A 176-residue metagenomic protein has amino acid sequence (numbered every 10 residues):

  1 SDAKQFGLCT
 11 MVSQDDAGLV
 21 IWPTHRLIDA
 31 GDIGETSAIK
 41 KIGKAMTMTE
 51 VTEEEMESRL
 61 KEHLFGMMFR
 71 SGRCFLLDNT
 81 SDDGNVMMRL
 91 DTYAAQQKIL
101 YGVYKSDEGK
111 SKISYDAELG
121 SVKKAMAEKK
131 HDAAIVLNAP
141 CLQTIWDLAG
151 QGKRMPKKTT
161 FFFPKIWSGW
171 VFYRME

Functional and structural regions predicted by a protein language model:
S1-E176: Surface-exposed, charge/polar-rich loops and edge strands
